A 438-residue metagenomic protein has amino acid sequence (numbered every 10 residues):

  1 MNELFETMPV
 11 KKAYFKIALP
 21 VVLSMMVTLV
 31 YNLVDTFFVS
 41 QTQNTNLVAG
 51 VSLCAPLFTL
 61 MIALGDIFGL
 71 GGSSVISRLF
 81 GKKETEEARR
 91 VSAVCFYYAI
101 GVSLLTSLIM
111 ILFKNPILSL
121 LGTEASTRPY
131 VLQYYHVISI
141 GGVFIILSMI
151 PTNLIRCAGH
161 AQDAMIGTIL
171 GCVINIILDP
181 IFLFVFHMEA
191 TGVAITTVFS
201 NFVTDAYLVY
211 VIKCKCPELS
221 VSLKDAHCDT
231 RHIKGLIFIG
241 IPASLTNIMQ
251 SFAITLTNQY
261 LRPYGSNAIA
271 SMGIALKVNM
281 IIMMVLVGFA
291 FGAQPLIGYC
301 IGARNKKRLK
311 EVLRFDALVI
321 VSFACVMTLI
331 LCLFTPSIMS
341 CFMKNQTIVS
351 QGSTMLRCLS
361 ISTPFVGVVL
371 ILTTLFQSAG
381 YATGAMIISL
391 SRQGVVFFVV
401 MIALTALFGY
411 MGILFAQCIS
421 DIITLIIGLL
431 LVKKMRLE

Functional and structural regions predicted by a protein language model:
M1-A18, I76-V143, V185-I241, I297-S362 (+1 more regions): Short alpha-helical transmembrane segments in multi-pass integral membrane proteins
E6-F37, Q41-T42, P56-G71, V75 (+7 more regions): N-terminal transmembrane alpha-helices
F15, V30-Y31, F68, I109-F113 (+13 more regions): Residue-level signal for transmembrane alpha-helical positions in Major Facilitator Superfamily
K16-D35, V137, G171, S200-T204 (+3 more regions): Transmembrane helical elements of multi-pass membrane transporters/channels
M26, V30-V48, L118-A125, I181-A190 (+4 more regions): Helix-terminus/linker motif at the lipid-water interface of multi-pass membrane proteins
L33-F37, L108, P116, I150-L154 (+8 more regions): Alpha-helical transmembrane segments of multipass membrane proteins
V48-L108, I145-A164, S271-L329, L333-T335 (+1 more regions): Small-residue-rich hydrophobic transmembrane alpha-helices
I138-R156, A164-C172, V193-L208, V287-A290 (+3 more regions): Short runs within selected transmembrane alpha-helices of multi-pass transporters and secretion channels
